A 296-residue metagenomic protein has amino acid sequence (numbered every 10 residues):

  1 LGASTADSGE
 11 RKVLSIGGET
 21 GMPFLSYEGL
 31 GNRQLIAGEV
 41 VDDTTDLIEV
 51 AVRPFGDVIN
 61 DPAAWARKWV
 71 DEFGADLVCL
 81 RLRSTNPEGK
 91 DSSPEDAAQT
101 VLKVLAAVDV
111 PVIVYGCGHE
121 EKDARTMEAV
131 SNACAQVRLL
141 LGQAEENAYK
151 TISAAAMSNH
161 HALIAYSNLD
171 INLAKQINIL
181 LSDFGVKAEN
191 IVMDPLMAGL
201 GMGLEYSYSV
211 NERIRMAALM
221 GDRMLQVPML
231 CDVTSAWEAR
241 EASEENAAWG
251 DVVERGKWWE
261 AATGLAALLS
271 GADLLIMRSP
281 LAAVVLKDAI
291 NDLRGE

Functional and structural regions predicted by a protein language model:
L1-G56: N-terminal amphipathic alpha-helix/helix-capping segment at the start of soluble metabolic enzymes
Q34-V40, D76-L80, V110-G116, V137-Q143 (+4 more regions): Hydrophobic faces of well-ordered beta-strands that scaffold small-molecule active sites in alpha/beta enzyme cores
L35-A64, G89-S92, G116-E120, G142-Q143 (+2 more regions): Active-site mouth loops of central-metabolism enzymes
L47-P54, G74-V104, V108, V114-E121 (+2 more regions): Glycine-rich, proline-tolerant flexible connector loops at the mouths of alpha/beta enzymes
V58-V70, T126, W258-G264: Short, acidic/polar
V70-G74, V101-A107, E128-A135, T151-N159 (+1 more regions): Acidic (Asp/Glu)-rich catalytic clusters
G89-Y115, E128-Q136, E212-C231, K287 (+1 more regions): Alpha-helix-loop-beta-strand connector modules within alpha/beta enzyme cores
N147-A289: Catalytic alpha/beta core domains of metabolic enzymes, predominantly
